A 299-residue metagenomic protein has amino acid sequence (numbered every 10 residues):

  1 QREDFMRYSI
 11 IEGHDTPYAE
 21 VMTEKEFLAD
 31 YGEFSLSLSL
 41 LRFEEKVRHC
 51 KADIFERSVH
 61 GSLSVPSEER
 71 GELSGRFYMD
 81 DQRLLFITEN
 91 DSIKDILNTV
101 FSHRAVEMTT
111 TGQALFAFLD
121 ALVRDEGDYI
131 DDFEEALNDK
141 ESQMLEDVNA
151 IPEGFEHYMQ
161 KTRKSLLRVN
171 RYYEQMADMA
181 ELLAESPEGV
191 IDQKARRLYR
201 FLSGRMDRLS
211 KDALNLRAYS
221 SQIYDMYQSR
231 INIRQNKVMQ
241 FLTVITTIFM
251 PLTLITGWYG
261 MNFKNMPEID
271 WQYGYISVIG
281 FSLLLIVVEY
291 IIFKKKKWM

Functional and structural regions predicted by a protein language model:
Q1-V106, Q175, M179-I191, F293-K297: Helix-boundary and N-terminal cytosolic regulatory elements
L63-V65, R124, K161: Solvent-exposed, non-transmembrane regions of membrane-associated proteins
R70-V148, P152-H157: Switch/coupling subdomain of P-loop NTPase systems
E107, L209-N215, I291-M299: Juxtamembrane/interfacial segments around transmembrane helices
L115, L119, Q235, I245-T246 (+1 more regions): Alpha-helical structural signal
E126, L209, L285-E289: Alpha-helical transmembrane segments
A150-Y259: Membrane-associated alpha-helical segments
I245-M299: Alpha-helical transmembrane anchor segments
